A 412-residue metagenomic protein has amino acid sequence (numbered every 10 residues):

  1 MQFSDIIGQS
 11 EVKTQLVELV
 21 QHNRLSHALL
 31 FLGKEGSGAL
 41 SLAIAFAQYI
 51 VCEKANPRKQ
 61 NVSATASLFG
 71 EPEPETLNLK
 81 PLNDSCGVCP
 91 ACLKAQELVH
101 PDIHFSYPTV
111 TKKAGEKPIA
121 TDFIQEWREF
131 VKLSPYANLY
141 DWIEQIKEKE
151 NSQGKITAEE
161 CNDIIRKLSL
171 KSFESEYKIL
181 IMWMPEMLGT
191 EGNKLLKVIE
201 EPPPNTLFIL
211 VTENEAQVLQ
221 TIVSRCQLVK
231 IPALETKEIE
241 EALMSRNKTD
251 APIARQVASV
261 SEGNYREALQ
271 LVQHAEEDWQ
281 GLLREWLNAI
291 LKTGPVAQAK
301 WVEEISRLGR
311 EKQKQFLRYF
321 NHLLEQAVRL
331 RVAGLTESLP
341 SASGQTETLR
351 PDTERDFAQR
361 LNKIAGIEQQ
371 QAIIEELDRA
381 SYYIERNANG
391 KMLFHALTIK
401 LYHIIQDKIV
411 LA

Functional and structural regions predicted by a protein language model:
Q2-D5, Q9-T190: Clamp-loader machinery-focused feature within the broader ASCE/P-loop NTPase space
Q2-L82, P90-K94, P204-L207, E213-A412: Charged, glycine-rich active-site and insertion segments that engage polyanionic ligands
R166, K197, S224: Conserved adenine-binding aromatic site and its adjacent loop/helix in ATP-hydrolyzing domains
S169, N193-P204: Conserved catalytic/switch belt of AAA+ P-loop NTPases
E186-M187, E201, Q217: Residues immediately C-terminal
